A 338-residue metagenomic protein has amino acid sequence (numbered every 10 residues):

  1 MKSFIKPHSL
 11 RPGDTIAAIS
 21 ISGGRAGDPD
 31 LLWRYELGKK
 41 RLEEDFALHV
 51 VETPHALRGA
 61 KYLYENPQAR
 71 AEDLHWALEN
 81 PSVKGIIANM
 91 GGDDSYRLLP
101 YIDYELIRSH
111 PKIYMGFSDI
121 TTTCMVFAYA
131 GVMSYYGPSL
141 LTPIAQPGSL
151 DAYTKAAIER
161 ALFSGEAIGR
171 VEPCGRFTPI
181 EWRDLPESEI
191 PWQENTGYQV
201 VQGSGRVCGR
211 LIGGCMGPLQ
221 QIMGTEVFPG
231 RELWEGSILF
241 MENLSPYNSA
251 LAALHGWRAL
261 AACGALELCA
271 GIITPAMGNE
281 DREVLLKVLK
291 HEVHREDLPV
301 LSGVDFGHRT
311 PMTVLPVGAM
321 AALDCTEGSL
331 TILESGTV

Functional and structural regions predicted by a protein language model:
M1-S82: ATP/NTP phosphate-donor binding region
L32-Y35, P67-A71, A253-A259, E283-K290: Charged helix-capping and loop-helix junction motifs
W76-Y101: Long, hydrophobic/aromatic-enriched structural stretches that serve as scaffold segments
I102-F127, M133-L141, P299-V300: Short, acidic/small-residue loops that bind anionic groups at enzyme active sites
Y135-M216: Conserved anion/nucleotide-ligand pocket segment
N195-T196, V200, L211-S237: Glycine-rich, aromatic-lined ligand/substrate-binding cores of catalytic and carbohydrate-binding domains
I222-L285: Internal helical hairpin/lid segments
A261, E267, G271-V338: ATP/nucleoside-binding phosphotransfer catalytic cores, i.e., glycine-rich phosphate-binding loops
